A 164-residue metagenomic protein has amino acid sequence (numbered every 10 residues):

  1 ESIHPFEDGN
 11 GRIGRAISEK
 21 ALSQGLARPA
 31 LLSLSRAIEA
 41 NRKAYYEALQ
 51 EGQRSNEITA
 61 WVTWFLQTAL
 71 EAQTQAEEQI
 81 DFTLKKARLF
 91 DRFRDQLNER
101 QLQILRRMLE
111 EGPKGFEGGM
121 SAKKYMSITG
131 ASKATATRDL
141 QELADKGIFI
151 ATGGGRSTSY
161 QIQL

Functional and structural regions predicted by a protein language model:
E1-Q79: Phosphate/pyrophosphate-binding active-site loops
I80-E110: Short alpha-helical segments that sit at the start of domains
K114-I128: Short acidic, hydrophobic short linear motifs in intrinsically disordered regions
A134: Key DNA-contact positions within bacterial/archaeal DNA-binding proteins
L140-Q141: Short, hydrophobic-biased segments on the C-terminal half of alpha helices that form "recognition helices"
G147: Glycine-centered, phosphate/nucleic-acid-interacting loop/turn motifs that mediate DNA/RNA or nucleotide
A151-L164: Short, cationic-aromatic polyanion-contact patches
